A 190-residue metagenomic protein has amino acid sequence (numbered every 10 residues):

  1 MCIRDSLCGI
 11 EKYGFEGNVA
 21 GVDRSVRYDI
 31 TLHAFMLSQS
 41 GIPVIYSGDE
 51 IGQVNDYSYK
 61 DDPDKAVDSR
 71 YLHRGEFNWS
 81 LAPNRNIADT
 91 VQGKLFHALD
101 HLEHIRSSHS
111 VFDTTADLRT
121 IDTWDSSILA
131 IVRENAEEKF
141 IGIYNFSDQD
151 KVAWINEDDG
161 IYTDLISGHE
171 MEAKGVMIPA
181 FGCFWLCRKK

Functional and structural regions predicted by a protein language model:
R4-F140, F146-W154: Loop/helix patches that line or flank the sugar-binding groove of alpha-linked glycan CAZymes
D61, V91, E170-I178: Short, polar loop/linker segments at the starts of domains and inter-domain junctions
S80, N156-D158, P179, C187: A structural detector for beta-sheet-dominated domains
N84, E138, D148, G160 (+2 more regions): Generic "edge-of-domain/loop-turn" microfeature
L102, I141, Y162, F181 (+1 more regions): A residue-level signal for conserved active-site and pocket-lining positions in enzyme catalytic cores
Q149-S167: Beta-strand-rich binding/interaction modules
E172-K190: C-terminal beta-strand-rich structural cap/linker in extracellular carbohydrate-active enzymes
